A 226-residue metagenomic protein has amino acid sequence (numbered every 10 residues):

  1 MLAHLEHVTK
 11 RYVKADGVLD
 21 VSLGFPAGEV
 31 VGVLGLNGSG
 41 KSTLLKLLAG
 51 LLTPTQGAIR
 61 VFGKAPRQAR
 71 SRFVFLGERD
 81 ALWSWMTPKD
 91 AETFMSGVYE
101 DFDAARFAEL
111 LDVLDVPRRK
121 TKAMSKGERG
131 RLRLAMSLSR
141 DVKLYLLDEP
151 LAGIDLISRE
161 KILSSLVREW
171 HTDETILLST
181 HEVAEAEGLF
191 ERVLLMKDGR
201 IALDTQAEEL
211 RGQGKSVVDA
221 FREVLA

Functional and structural regions predicted by a protein language model:
L34-L36: The feature captures the beta-strand-to-loop junction immediately N-terminal to the Walker
A49: Helix-to-loop junction immediately C-terminal to a conserved catalytic motif
Q56-A69: Conserved ABC transporter NBD signature motif
R79-L132: ABC-family P-loop ATPase nucleotide-binding domains
Y145-E149: Catalytic Walker B motif of ABC-type/P-loop ATPase nucleotide-binding domains
E160-T172: Helical segment within the ABC ATPase nucleotide-binding domain
A186-G188: A short, surface-exposed alpha-helical micro-motif characterized by mixed small hydrophobic and charged/polar residues
